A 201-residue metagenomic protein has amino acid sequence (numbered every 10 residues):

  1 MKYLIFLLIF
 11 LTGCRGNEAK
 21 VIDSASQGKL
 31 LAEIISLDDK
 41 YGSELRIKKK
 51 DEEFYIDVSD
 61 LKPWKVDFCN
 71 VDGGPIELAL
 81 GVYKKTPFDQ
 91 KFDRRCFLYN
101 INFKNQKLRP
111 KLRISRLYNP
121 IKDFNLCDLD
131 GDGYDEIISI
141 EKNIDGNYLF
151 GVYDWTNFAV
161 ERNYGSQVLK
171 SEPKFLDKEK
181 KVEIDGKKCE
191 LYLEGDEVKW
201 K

Functional and structural regions predicted by a protein language model:
M1-K2, N17: Solvent-exposed, charged interface segments at domain starts and junctions
Y3-T12: Sec-dependent N-terminal signal peptides
C14-K201: Beta-propeller-forming repeat regions
